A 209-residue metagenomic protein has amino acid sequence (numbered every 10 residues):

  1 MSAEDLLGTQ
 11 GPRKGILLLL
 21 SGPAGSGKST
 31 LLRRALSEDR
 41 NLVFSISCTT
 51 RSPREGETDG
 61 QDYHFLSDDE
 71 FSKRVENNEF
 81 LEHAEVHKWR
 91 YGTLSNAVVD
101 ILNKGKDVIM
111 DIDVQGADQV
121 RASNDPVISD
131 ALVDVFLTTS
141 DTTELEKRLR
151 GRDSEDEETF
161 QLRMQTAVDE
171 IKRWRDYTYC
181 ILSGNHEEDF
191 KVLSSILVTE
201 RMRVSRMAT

Functional and structural regions predicted by a protein language model:
M1-L17, R40: Extreme N-terminal, non-catalytic leader segments that precede Walker-type/kinase nucleotide-binding cores
S2-L7, K147-E155, D169-T209: NTP-dependent small-molecule kinase module
G15-L19, D107-I109: Residue-level preference for the first positions of well-ordered beta-strands
G22, G27: Conserved glycine(s) of the Walker
K28, G116-Q119, D189-F190: Short, well-ordered alpha-helical microsegments
T30-E79: N-terminal phosphate/diphosphate-binding loop that engages ATP/GTP or pyrophosphate donors across diverse enzyme folds
G60, L81-K88, R152-E158: Flexible beta-alpha connector loops of hexameric P-loop NTPases
E70-S72, E76-E79, T93-R152, L197: ATP-dependent NMP and nucleoside kinases share a basic, alpha-helical "lid"
